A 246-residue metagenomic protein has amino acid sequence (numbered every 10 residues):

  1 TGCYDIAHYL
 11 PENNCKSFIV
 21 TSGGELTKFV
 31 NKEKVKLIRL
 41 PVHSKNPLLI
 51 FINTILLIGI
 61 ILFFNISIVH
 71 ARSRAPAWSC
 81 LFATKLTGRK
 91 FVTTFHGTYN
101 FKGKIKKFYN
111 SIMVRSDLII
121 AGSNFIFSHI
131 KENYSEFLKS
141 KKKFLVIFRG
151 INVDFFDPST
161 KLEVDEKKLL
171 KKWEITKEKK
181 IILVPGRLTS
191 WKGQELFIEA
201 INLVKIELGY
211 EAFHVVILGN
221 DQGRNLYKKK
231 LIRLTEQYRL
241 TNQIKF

Functional and structural regions predicted by a protein language model:
T1-D5, K180, V184, T189-I206 (+1 more regions): A conserved mid-protein helix/loop that constitutes part of the nucleotide-sugar donor-binding site
I6-L48, F137-K143, G223: N-terminal strand-loop element at the rim of the active site of nucleotide-sugar-dependent glycosyltransferases
I19-E25, I151, P185, H214-K229: Glycosyltransferase donor-sugar binding loop
L48-I55, K90-V92, G97-S116, S128-E136: Nucleotide-sugar donor phosphate/pyrophosphate-binding loop at the beta->alpha transition of glycosyltransferases
A71-A77, F95: Short His-centered aromatic/hydrophobic patch
S116-V146, I151-D157: A short, active-site helix/loop in glycosyltransferases that binds the activated sugar's phosphate group
D157-I175, K230-R233: A short helix/loop element that forms part of the nucleotide-sugar donor recognition site in Leloir-type
G223-K228, Y238-F246: Active-site donor-binding acidic/aromatic loop of nucleotide-activated sugar and phosphosugar transferases involved
